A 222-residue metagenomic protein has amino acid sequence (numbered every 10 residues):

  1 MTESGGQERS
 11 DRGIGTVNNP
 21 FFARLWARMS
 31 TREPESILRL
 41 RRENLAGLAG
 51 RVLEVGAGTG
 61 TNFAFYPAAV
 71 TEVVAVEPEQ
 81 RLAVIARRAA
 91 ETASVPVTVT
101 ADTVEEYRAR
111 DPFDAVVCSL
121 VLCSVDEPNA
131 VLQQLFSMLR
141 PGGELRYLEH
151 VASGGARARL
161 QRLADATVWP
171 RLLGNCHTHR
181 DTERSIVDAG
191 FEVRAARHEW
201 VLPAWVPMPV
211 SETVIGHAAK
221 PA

Functional and structural regions predicted by a protein language model:
T2-A49, T61-N62, L163: Conserved class I S-adenosyl-L-methionine
L53-V55, T59-E106: Class I SAM-dependent methyltransferase SAM/SAH-binding core
E105-V116: A short acidic, Gly/Pro-enriched loop at the edge of an enzyme's catalytic core that lines a small-molecule cofactor
D114-E127: A short SAM/SAH-binding and catalytic strip from SAM-dependent methyltransferases
N129-E144: A short glycine-rich, Lys/Arg-flanked "PGG" loop and its adjoining helix->strand segment in the class I
R146-V168, L173: Conserved class I S-adenosyl-L-methionine
N175-G190: Short alpha-helix
F191, H198-A222: Core SAM-dependent methyltransferase catalytic element
